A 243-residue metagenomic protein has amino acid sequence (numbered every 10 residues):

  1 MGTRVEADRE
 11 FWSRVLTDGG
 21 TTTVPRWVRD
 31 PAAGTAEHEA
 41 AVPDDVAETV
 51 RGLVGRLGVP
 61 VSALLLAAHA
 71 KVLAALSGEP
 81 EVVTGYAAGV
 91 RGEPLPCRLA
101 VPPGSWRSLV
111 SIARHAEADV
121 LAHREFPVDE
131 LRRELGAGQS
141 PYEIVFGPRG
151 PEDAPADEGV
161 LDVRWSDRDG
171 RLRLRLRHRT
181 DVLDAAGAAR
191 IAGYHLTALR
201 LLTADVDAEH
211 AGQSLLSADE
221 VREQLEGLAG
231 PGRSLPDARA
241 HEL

Functional and structural regions predicted by a protein language model:
M1-R9, V54-S62, L76-P155, D184 (+1 more regions): His-Asp-centered acyl/peptidyl-transfer active-site segments
M1-T3, A7-S13, G19, V24 (+1 more regions): Flexible, non-catalytic linker and terminal segments flanking ANL/adenylate-forming cores
T3-V59, L215-D219: Flexible, P/S/T/G-rich "lid" or insertion loops adjacent to the active sites of thioester-utilizing
D30-A41, A88-E117, Q139-V145, D157-D181 (+1 more regions): Acyl/amide activation-and-transfer machinery of modular secondary-metabolite enzymes
S62, P80-A87, P155-L215: Extended, hydrophobic beta-loop-alpha segments that form or line the acyl/peptidyl-thioester binding and transfer paths
K71-L76, R98, A198-L201: Active-site catalytic microenvironments for nucleophilic, acid-base chemistry
